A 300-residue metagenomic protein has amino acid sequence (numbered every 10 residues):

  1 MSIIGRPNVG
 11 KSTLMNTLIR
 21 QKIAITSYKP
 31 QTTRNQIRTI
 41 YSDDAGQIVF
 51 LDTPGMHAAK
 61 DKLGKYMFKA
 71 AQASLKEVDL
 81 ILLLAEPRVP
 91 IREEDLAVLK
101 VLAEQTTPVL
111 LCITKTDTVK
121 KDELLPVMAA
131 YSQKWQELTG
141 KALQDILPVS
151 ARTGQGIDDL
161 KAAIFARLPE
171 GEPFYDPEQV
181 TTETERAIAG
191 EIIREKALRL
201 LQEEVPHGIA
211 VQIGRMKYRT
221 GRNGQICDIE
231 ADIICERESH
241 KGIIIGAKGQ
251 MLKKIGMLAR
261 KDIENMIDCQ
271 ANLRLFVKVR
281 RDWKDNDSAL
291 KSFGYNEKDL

Functional and structural regions predicted by a protein language model:
M1-L80, A85: Conserved G1/Walker A P-loop phosphate-binding module
S2, N16, N35, T39 (+12 more regions): Solvent-exposed alpha-helical segments within well-ordered globular domains of core cellular machineries
G10, G156, M251: Conserved glycine(s) of the Walker
Q21, I40-D44, A59, S74 (+10 more regions): Conserved, well-folded catalytic cores of nucleic-acid-processing and energy-transducing macromolecular machines
T33, H57-A58, P90-I91, V119-K120 (+1 more regions): Catalytic P-loop NTPase motifs of RecA-like helicase/translocase cores
L75-A97, T106-L125: Conserved Switch II/interswitch segment of TRAFAC-class P-loop GTPases
T107-L110, D117-T184: Canonical P-loop GTPase G-domain recognition
E185-L300: P-loop NTP-binding site
